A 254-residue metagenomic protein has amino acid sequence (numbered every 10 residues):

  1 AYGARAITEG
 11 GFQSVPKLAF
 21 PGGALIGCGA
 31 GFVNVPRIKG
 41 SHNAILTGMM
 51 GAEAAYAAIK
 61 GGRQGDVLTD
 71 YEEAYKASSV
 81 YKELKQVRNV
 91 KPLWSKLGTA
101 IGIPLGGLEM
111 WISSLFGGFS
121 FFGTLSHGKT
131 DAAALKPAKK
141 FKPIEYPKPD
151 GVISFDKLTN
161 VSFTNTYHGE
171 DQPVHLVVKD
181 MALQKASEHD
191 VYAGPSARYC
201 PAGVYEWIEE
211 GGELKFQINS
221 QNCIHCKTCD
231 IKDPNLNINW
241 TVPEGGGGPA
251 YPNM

Functional and structural regions predicted by a protein language model:
A1-G3, D233: Carboxylate/His-rich catalytic cores and anion/metal-binding grooves
A4-V35, T159-H175, L183-Y199, E206: FAD-binding beta-loop-beta segment adjacent to the flavin cofactor pocket
I7-S14, S79-K85, K227-T228: Short glycine/threonine-rich loop-to-helix capping motif typified by GTGT followed within a few residues by an Asp-Pro
A19, L25-F32, S41-A55, V67 (+2 more regions): Extended, hydrophobic alpha-helical segments in both membrane/secreted and soluble proteins
G31-R37, M49-I101, G212, F216-N219 (+2 more regions): Active-site-proximal substrate-binding core of FAD-dependent oxidoreductases
Q64-L176: Mid-to-C-terminal Rossmann-like scaffold of FAD/NAD(P)H-dependent oxidoreductases
D180: Residues on the solvent-exposed faces and adjacent turns of beta-rich solenoids used to engage binding targets
D190-Q221, K227-P252: Iron-sulfur cluster-binding cysteine motifs and their immediate structural context in ferredoxin-like electron-transfer
